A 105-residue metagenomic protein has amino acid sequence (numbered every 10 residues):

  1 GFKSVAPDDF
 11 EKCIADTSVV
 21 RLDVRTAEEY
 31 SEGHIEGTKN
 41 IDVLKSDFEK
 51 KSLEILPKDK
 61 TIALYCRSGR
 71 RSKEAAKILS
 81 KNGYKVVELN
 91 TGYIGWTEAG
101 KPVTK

Functional and structural regions predicted by a protein language model:
G1-V19, E28-T61, R70-K105: Rhodanese-like catalytic fold shared by cysteine-dependent sulfurtransferases and DSP/PTP-type phosphatases
R21-D23: Structural scaffold elements adjacent to functional motifs in cytosolic proteins
Y65: Short, surface-exposed ligand- or partner-binding patches at beta-edge/loop junctions that are enriched in aromatics
